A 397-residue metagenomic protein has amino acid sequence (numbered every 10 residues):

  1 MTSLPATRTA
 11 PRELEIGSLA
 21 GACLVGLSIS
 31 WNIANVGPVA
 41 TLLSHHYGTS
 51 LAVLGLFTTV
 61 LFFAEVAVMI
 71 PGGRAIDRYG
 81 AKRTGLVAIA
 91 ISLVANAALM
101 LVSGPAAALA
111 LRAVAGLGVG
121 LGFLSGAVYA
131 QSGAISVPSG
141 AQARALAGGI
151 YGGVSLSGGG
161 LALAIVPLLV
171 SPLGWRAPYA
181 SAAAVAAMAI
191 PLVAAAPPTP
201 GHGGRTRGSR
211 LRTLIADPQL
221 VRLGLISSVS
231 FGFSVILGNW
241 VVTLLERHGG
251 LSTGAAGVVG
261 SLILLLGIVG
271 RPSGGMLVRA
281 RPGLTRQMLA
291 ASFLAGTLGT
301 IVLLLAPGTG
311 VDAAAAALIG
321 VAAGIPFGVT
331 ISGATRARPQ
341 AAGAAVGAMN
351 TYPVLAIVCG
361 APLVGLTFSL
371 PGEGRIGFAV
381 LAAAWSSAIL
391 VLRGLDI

Functional and structural regions predicted by a protein language model:
A34, F62-I70, G159-G160, L264-P272 (+1 more regions): Residue-level signature of mid-helix packing/kink "hotspots" within the transmembrane helices of 12-pass Major
V36-G37, Q219-P272: Extracytoplasmic gate region of multi-pass secondary transporters
V66-G104: Conserved MFS/SLC helix-loop-helix module at the cytosolic interface between two early adjacent transmembrane helices
V68-G80, G270-G283, F368: Helix-to-loop junctions at the C-terminal end of transmembrane segments in multipass secondary transporters
L111-S155: Cytoplasmic helix-loop-helix junction between adjacent transmembrane helices in 12-TM secondary transporters
A143-P197: Helix-loop-helix hairpin linking two adjacent transmembrane segments in secondary transporters
T285-T330: C-terminal transmembrane helical hairpin of 12-TM major facilitator-type secondary transporters
R336-E373, L381: A late C-terminal transmembrane helix in Major Facilitator Superfamily
